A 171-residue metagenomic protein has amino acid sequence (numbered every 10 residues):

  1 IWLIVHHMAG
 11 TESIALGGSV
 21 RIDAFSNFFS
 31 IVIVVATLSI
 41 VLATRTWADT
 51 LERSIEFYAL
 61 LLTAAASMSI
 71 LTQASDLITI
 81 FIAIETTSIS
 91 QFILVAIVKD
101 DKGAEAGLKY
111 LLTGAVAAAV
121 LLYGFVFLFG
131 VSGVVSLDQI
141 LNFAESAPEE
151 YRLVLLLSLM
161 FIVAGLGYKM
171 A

Functional and structural regions predicted by a protein language model:
I1-A171: Alpha-helical transmembrane segments of multi-pass membrane proteins predominantly involved in bioenergetics
